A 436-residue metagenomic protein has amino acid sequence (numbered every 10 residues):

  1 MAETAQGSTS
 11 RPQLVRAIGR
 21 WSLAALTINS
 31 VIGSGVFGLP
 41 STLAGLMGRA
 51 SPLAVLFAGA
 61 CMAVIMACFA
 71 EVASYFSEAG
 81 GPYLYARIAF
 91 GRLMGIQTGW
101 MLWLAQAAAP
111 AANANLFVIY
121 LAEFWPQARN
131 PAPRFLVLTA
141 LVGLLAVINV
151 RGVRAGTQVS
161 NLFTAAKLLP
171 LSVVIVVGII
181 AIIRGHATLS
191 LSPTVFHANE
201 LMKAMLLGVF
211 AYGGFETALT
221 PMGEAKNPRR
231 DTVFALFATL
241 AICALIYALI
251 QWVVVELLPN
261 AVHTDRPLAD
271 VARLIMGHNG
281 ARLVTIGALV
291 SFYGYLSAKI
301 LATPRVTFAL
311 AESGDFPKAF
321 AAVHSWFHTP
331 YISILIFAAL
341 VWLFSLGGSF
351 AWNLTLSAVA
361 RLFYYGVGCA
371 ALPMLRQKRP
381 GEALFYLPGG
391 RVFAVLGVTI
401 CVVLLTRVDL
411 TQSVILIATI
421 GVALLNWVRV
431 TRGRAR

Functional and structural regions predicted by a protein language model:
M1-S10, R87, L93, A114-V137 (+7 more regions): Helix-loop-helix connectors at the membrane interface of multi-pass transporters/channels
M1-S41, G45-A50, A63, A67 (+6 more regions): Membrane-interface "cap" regions at the ends of multi-pass membrane proteins
E3, G7-V15, S51-P52, A128-R134 (+1 more regions): Helix-loop-helix junctions that connect adjacent transmembrane segments in multi-pass membrane transporters
R16-T27, G91-L104, V137-L141, V195-G208 (+4 more regions): Select transmembrane alpha-helical segments in multipass membrane proteins
T42-L46, A54, A63-V142, A146-V150 (+4 more regions): Hydrophobic transmembrane alpha-helices that form the core helical bundles of multi-pass secondary transporters
L84-Y85, G91, A122-Q127, A235-I300 (+1 more regions): TM-loop-TM module centered on a large, flexible mid-protein loop between adjacent transmembrane helices in multi-pass
A132-R184, V195-H197, L236-L240, S357-V367 (+2 more regions): Membrane-interface loop-to-helix entry segments
L356, A360, G389-R436: A generic transmembrane alpha-helix motif of multi-pass inner-membrane proteins
